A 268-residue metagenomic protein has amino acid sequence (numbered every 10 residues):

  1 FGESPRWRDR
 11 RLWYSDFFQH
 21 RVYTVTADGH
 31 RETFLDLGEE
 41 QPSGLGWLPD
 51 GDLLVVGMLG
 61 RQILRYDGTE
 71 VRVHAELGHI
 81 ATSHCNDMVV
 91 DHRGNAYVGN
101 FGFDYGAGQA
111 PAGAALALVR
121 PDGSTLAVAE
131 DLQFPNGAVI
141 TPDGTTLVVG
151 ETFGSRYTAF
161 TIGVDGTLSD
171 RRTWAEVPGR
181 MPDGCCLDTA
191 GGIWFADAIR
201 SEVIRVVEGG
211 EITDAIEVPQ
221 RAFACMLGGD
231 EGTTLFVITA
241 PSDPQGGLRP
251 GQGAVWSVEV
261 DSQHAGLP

Functional and structural regions predicted by a protein language model:
F1-R11, L37-G57, H79-A96, G102-F103 (+5 more regions): Beta-rich, blade/repeat-based domains predominating in secreted/periplasmic proteins but also intracellular
L12-F18, L53-G60, A96-G108, L147-G154 (+3 more regions): Conserved beta-strand positions in repeat-built beta-propeller and related beta-rich domains
W13-D36: Beta-propeller domains
R21-Y23, Q62-L64, A107, A114-A117 (+3 more regions): A short loop-to-beta-strand structural motif that recurs across blades of beta-propeller domains
H30-D36, V71-G78, S124-E130, D170-E176 (+1 more regions): A short beta-strand motif characteristic of beta-propeller blades
F160-T167, V260-A265: Short loop/turn segments immediately following beta-strands, especially the blade-tip and inter-blade linker loops
I162-G228: Glycine/small-residue-rich hydrophobic helix-like segments
M226-P268: Blade-level signature of beta-propeller repeat domains, shared across WD40, Kelch, NHL, RCC1 and BNR/Asp-box propellers
